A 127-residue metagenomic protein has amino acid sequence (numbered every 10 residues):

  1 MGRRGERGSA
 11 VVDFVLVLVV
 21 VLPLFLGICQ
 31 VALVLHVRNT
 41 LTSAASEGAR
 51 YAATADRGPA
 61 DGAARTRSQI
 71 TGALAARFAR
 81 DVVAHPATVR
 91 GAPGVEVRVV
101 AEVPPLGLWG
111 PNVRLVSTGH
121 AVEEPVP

Functional and structural regions predicted by a protein language model:
M1-R65: Alpha-helical assembly-interface signal, strongest on the long, hydrophobic N-terminal helix that forms
A60-P127: Short, conserved structural patches
